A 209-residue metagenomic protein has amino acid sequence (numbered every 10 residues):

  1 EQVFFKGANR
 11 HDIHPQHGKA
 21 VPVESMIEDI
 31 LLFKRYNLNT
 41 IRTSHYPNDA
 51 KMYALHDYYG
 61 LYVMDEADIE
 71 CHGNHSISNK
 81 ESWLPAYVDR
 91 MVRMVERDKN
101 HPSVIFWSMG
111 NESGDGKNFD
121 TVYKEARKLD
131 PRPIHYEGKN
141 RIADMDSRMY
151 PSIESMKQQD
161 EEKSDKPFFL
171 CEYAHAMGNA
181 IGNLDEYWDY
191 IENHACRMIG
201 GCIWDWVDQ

Functional and structural regions predicted by a protein language model:
E1-R35, A54: N-terminal carbohydrate-binding accessory modules
I27-Y36, T40-Q209: Substrate-binding/catalytic cleft of secreted carbohydrate-active enzymes, primarily glycoside hydrolases
